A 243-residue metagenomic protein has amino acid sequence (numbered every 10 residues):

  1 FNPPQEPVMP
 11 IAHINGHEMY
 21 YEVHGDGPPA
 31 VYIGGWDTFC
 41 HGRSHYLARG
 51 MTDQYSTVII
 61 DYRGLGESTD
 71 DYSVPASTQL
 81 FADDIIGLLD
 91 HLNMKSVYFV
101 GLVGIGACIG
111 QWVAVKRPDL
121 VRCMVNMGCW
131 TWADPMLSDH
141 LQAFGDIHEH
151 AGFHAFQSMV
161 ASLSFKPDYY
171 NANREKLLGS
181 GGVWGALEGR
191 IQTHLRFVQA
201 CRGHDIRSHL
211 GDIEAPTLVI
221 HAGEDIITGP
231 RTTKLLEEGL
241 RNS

Functional and structural regions predicted by a protein language model:
H13-D71: Conserved HGGG/HGGXW glycine-rich cap/lid loop of the alpha/beta-hydrolase fold
V58-V100: Active-site loop/oxyanion-hole signature of alpha/beta-hydrolase fold enzymes
F99-L102, M127: Short beta-strand immediately N-terminal to the catalytic nucleophile in serine-hydrolase-like folds
L102-W112: Glycine-rich nucleophile elbow surrounding the catalytic serine of serine-hydrolase chemistry
Q111-K116, L120-G152, T193: Flexible "cap/lid" loop of the alpha/beta hydrolase fold
P135-L137, H154-H209: Conserved alpha/beta-hydrolase catalytic His-Asp/Glu region
I213, V219-H221, D225: Short beta-strand/loop motif that positions the catalytic acidic residue of the alpha/beta-hydrolase fold
I226-T232: Conserved alpha/beta-hydrolase "acid-adjacent" motif
